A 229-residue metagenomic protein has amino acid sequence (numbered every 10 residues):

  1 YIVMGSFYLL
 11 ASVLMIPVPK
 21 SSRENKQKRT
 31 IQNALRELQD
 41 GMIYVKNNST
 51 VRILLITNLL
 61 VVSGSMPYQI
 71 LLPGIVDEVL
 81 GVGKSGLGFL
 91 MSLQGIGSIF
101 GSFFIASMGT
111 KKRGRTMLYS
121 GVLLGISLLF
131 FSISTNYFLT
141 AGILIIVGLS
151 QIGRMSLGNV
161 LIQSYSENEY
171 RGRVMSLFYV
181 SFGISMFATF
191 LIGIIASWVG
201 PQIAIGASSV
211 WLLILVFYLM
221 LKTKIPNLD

Functional and structural regions predicted by a protein language model:
Y1, G5-Y8, S12, Q39 (+3 more regions): C-terminal transmembrane bundle of multi-pass solute transporters/carriers
Y1-I31: Cytosol/matrix-facing ends of alpha-helical transmembrane segments
K20-I56: Juxtamembrane intracellular "pre-TM" segments in multi-pass secondary transporters
I56-V62: Hydrophobic alpha-helical transmembrane segments of multi-pass membrane transport/permease proteins
S65-I70: Extracytoplasmic gate region of multi-pass secondary transporters
